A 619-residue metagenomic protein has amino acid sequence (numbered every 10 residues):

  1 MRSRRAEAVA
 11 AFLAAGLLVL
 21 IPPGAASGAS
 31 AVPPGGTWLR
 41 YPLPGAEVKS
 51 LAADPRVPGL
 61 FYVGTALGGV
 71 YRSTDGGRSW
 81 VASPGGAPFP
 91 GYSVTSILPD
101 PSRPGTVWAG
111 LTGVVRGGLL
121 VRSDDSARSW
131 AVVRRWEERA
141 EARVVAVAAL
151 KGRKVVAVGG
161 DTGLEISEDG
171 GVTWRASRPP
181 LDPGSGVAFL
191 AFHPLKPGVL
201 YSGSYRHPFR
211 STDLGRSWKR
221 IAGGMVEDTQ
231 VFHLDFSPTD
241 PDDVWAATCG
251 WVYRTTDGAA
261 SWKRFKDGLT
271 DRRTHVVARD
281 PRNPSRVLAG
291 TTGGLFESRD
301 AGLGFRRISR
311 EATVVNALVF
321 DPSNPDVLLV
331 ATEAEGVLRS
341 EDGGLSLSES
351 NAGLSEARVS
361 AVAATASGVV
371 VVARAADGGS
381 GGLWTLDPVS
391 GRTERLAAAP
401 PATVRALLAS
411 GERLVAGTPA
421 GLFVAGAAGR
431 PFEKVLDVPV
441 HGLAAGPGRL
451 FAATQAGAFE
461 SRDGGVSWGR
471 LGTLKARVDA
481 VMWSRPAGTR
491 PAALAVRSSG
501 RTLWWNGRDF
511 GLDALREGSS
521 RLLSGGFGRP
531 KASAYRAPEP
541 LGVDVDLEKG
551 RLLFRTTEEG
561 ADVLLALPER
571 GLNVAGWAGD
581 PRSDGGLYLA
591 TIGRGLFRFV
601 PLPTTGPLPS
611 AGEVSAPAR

Functional and structural regions predicted by a protein language model:
M1-L13: Bacterial N-terminal signal peptides that target proteins for export
F12, G16, L20-R619: Extracellular glycan-interacting surfaces
